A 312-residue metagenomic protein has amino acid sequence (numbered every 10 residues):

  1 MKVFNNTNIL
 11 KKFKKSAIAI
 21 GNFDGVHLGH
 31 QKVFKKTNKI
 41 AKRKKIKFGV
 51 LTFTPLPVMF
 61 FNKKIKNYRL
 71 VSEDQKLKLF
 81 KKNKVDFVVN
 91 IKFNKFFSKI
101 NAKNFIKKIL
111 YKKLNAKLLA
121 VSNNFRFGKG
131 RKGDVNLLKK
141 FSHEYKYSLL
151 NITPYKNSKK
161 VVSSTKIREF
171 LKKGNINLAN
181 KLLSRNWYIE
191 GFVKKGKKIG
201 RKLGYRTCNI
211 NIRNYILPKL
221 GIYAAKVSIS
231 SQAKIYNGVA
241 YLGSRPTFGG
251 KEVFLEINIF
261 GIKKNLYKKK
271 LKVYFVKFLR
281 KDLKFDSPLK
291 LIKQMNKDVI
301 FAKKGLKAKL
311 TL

Functional and structural regions predicted by a protein language model:
K2-N8, V89: Short acidic-hydrophobic, aromatic-tinged amphipathic segments that line or gate anion-handling sites
N8-N67, S72: N-terminal catalytic cores of NTP/NDP-binding nucleotidyl/phosphoryl-transfer enzymes
I9-K12, K95-S98, Y155-V161: A short acidic, often aromatic-flanked loop/helix-cap motif at beta-alpha or helix-coil junctions that lines enzyme
H27, F80, L119, A179 (+2 more regions): Residue-level signal for inorganic ion chemistry
K47-G49, F87, L118, L150 (+2 more regions): A structural signal for isolated positions on well-ordered beta-strands in alpha/beta enzyme cores
M59-N123, F127-Y145: N-terminal Rossmann-like or analogous alpha/beta NTP/dinucleotide-binding catalytic cores that position adenine
S142-Y241: Glycine-rich, Lys/Arg-enriched anion-binding loops that position phosphate/diphosphate groups for phosphoryl
K195-L312: Phosphate/ribose-recognition catalytic cores of enzymes acting on nucleotide-derived substrates
